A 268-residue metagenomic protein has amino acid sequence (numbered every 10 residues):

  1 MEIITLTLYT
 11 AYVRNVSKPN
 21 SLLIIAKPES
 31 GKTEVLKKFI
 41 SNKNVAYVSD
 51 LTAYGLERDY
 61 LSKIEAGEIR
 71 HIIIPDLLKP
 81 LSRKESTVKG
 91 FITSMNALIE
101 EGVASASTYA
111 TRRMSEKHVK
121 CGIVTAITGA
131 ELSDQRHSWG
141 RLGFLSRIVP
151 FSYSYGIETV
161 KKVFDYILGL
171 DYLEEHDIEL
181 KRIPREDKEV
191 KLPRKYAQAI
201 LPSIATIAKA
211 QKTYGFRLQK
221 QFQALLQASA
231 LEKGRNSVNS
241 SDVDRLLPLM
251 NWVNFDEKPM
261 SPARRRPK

Functional and structural regions predicted by a protein language model:
E2-E158: Conserved ASCE/P-loop NTPase catalytic core
T10-A11, L249-V253: A short structural micro-motif
N15, G31, K38, S229-S237 (+1 more regions): Amphipathic alpha-helical interaction segments
P80-S82, S240, N251, F255: Long, contiguous, compositionally biased segments that the model treats as domain-scale units
A106-S107, R112-G122, A130-N251, M260: Phosphate-sensing "switch" segment of ASCE/P-loop ATPases
A263-K268: Terminal-proximal interaction/regulatory segments of ATP-powered molecular machines
